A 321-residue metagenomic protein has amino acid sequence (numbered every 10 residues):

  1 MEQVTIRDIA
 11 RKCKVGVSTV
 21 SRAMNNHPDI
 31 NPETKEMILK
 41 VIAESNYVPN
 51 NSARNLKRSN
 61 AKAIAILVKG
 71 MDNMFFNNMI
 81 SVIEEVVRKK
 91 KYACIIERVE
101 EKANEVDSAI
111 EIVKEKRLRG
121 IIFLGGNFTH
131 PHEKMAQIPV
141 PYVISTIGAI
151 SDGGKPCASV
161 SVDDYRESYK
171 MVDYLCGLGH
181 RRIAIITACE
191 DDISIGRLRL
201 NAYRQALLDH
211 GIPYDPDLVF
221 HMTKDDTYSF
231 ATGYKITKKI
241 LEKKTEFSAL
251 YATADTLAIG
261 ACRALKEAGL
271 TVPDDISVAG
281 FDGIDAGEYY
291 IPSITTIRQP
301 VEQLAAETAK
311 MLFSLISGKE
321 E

Functional and structural regions predicted by a protein language model:
M1-A61: N-terminal helix-turn-helix DNA-binding module of bacterial transcription factors
V17-R22, L56-D72, Y174, R182-E190: Short beta-strand segments enriched in small/hydrophobic residues
E44, E85-A93, G120, Q137-E321: Bacterial carbohydrate/catabolite-sensing allosteric modules
S45-I112, R117-G120, N201: Amphipathic helical "hinge" segments at domain boundaries
A53, D107-I110, H132, V172 (+1 more regions): Short hydrophobic/charged patches on amphipathic alpha-helices used for structural packing and interfaces
F75-N78, H130-P131, A202, G260-A261: Phosphate- and divalent-cation-binding pockets in alpha/beta enzyme and binding domains that engage nucleotide-derived
T129-I138: Active-site-adjacent beta->alpha loops and helix N-cap segments on the catalytic face of soluble alpha/beta enzymes
